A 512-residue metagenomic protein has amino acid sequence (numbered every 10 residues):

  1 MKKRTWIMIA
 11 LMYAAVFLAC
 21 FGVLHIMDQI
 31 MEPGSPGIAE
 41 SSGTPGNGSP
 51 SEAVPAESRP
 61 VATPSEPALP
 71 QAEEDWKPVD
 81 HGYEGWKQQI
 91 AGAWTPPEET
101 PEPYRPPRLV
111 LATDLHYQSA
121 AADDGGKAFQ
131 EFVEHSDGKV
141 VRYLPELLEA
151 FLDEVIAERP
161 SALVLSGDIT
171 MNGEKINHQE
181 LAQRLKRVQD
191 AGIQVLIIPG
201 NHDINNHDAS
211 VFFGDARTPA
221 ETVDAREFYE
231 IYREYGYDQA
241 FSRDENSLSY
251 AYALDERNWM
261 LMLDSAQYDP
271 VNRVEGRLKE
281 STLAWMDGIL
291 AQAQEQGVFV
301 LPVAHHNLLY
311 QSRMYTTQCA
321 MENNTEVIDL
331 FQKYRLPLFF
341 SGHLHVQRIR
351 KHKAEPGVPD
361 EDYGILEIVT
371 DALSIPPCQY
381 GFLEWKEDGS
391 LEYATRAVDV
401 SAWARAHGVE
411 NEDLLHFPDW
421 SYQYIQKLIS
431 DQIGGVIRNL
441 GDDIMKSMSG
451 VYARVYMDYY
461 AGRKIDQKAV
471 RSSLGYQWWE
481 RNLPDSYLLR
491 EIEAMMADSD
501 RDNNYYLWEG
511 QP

Functional and structural regions predicted by a protein language model:
K2-T100, Y104-R105, R405-P512: Non-catalytic terminal accessory segments
P60-K175: N-terminal active-site segment of His-dependent metallophosphoesterases
G85, I90-P101, E180-A284, P359-D362 (+3 more regions): Extended active-site neighborhood of metal-dependent phosphoesterases/phosphodiesterases
P106-S119, R257-Q267, V303, L366-D371 (+1 more regions): Active-site-proximal beta-strand elements of phosphoester/diester hydrolases
H116-E146, G173, F213-A216, D269-L278 (+2 more regions): Acidic/histidine-rich helix-loop elements that form or flank divalent-metal/phosphate-binding sites at the catalytic
Q118-A121, M171-G173, N201-A209, Y268-V271 (+3 more regions): Active-site environment of divalent metal-dependent phosphoester hydrolases
V155-A162, Q194, W259-L261, R273-L366: His/acidic metal-ligating clusters that form di-metal
V346-R454: Active-site/pore-lining binding-face segments in mid-to-C-terminal subdomains
